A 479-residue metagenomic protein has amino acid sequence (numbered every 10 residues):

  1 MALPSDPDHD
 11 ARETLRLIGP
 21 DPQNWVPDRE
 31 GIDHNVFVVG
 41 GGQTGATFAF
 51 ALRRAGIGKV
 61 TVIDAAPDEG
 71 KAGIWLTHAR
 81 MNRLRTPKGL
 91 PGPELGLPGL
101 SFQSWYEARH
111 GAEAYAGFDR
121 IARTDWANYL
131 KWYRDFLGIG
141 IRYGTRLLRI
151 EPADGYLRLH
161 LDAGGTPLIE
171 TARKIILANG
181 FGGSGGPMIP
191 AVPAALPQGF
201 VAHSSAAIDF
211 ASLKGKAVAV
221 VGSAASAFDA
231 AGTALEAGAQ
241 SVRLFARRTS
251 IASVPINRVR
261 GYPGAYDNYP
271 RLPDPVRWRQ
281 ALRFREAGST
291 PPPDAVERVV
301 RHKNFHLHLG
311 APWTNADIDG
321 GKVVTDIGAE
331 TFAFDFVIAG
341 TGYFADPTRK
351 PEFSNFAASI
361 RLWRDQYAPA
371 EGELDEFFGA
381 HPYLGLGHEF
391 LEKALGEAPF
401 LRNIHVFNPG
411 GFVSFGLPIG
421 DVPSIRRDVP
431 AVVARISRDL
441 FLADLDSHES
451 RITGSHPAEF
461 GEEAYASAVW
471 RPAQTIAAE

Functional and structural regions predicted by a protein language model:
M1-A66, Y115-A237, R243-E479: Flavin (primarily FAD) cofactor-binding/catalytic cores of flavoenzymes
A51, A65, N82-F102, Y106 (+1 more regions): Long, low-complexity, intrinsically disordered N-terminal extensions of eukaryotic proteins, enriched
A66-E94, A252-N268: Conserved N-terminal glycine-rich FAD pyrophosphate-binding loop of Rossmann-like flavoproteins
R80, T86, P98, W126-Y129 (+1 more regions): Generic hydrophobic, aliphatic-rich segments that mediate packing or membrane embedding
P93-A127: A conserved beta-strand/loop capping segment in the N-terminal third of enzymes that catalyze redox or closely related
